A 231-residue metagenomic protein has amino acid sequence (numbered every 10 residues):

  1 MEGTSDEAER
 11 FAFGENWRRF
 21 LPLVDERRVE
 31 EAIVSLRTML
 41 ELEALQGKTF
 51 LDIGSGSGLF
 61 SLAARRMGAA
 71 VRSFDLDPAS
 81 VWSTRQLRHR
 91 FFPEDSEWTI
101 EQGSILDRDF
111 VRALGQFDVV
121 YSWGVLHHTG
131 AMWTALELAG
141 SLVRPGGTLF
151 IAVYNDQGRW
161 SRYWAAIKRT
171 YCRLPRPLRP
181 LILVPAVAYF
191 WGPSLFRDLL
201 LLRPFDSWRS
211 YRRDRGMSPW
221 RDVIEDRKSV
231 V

Functional and structural regions predicted by a protein language model:
R27-Q46: Conserved alpha-helix/loop element of class I SAM-dependent methyltransferases that forms part of the SAM/SAH-binding
K48-G54: Conserved class I S-adenosyl-L-methionine
L59, A63-D107: Class I SAM-dependent methyltransferase SAM/SAH-binding core
F110-V119: A short acidic, Gly/Pro-enriched loop at the edge of an enzyme's catalytic core that lines a small-molecule cofactor
V119-G130: A short SAM/SAH-binding and catalytic strip from SAM-dependent methyltransferases
W133-P145: A short glycine-rich, Lys/Arg-flanked "PGG" loop and its adjoining helix->strand segment in the class I
T148-P180: Conserved class I S-adenosyl-L-methionine
V230-V231: Conserved small/polar residues in nucleotide/adenosyl-binding loops
